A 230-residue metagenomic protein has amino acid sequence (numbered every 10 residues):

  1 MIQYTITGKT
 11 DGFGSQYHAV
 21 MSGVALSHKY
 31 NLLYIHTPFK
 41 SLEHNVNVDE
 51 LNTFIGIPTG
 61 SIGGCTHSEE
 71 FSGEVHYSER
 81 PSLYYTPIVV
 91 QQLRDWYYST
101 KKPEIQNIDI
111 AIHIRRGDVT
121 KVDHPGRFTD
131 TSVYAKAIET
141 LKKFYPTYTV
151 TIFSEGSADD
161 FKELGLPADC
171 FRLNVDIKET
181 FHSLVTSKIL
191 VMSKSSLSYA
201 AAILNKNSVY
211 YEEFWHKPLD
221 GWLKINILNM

Functional and structural regions predicted by a protein language model:
M1-K9: Extracellular/lumenal mucin-like low-complexity stalks
Q3, F39-Y145, N226: Secretory-pathway luminal glycosyltransferase catalytic domains
G8-H18, K121-D123: A short, glycine/small-residue-rich beta-strand->loop->alpha-helix junction that serves as a flexible
G8-T10, R116-D118, S154-G156: Short, flexible loop/turn elements at secondary-structure junctions
F13, F144-I225: Donor-binding and catalytic core of enzymes assembling or modifying cell-surface/extracellular glycoconjugates
Y17-H28, Y134-K142: Histidine-anchored nucleotide/phosphate-binding helix
Y30-P38, S208-Y211: Short, well-structured active-site flanking segments
L33-I35, A111, T149-T151: A structural signal for isolated positions on well-ordered beta-strands in alpha/beta enzyme cores
